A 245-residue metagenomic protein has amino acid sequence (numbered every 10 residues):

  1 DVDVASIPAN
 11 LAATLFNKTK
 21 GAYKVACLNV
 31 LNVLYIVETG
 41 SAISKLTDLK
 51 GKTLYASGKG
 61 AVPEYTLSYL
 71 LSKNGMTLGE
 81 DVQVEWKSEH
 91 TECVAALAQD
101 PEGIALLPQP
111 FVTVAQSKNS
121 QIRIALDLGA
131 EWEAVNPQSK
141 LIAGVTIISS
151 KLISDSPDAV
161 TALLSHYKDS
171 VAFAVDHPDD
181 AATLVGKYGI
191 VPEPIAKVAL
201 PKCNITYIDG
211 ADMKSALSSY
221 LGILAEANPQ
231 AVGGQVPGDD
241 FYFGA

Functional and structural regions predicted by a protein language model:
D1-E80, V84-W86, G103, Q109 (+1 more regions): Short, glycine-/small- and polar/acidic-enriched structural segments that line small-molecule recognition paths
A5, N29, A56, G60-E64 (+11 more regions): Solvent-exposed, acidic/flexible segments
A9-L11, T19, T91-V185: Pocket-lining segment of extracytoplasmic ligand-binding domains
T14, D48, A95-A96, V114 (+2 more regions): Well-formed, non-transmembrane alpha-helical positions, independent of function
N32, K50, I142-G144, P237: Residues that flank catalytic or metal-binding motifs in active/ligand-binding sites
L78-V82, G189-P201, A231-G238: Short, surface-exposed acidic
I153-A227: Secondary-structure end/capping motifs
S218-A245: Conserved C-terminal helix/tail region of periplasmic/extracytoplasmic solute-binding proteins
